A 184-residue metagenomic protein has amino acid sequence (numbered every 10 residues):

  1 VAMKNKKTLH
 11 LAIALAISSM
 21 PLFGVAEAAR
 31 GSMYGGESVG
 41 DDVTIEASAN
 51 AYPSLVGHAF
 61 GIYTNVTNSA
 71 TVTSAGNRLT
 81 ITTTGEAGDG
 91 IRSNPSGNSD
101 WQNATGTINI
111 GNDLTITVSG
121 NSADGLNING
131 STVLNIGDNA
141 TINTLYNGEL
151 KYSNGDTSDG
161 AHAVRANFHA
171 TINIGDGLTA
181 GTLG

Functional and structural regions predicted by a protein language model:
V1-E27: Gram-negative bacterial Sec-dependent N-terminal signal peptides
A12-I13, S74, P95, N127 (+2 more regions): Generic ordered-secondary-structure signal
G24, S38-H58, A70-G88, G106-A123 (+2 more regions): Beta-strand-rich solenoid/repeat architectures in extracellular/passenger domains of polysaccharide-targeting enzymes
A26-E37: Boundary/junction segments of secreted and surface-exposed precursor proteins
S32, V56-N65, D89-D100, S122-N129 (+1 more regions): Predominantly extracellular/luminal carbohydrate-interaction, adhesion, and secreted-enzyme modules that are
